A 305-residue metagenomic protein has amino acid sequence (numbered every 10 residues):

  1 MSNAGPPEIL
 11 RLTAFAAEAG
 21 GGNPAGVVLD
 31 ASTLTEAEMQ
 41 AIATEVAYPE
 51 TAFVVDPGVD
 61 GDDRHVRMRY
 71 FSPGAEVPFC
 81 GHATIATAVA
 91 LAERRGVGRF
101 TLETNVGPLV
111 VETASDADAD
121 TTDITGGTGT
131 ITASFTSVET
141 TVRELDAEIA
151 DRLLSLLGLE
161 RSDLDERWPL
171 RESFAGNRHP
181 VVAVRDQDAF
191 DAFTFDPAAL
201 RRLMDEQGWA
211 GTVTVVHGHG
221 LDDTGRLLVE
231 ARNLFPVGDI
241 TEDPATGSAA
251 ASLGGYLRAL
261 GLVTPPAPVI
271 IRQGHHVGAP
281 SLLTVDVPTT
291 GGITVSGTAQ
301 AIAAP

Functional and structural regions predicted by a protein language model:
M1-F79, I85-P305: Active-site proximal loop and beta-alpha junction motif in alpha/beta enzyme cores
